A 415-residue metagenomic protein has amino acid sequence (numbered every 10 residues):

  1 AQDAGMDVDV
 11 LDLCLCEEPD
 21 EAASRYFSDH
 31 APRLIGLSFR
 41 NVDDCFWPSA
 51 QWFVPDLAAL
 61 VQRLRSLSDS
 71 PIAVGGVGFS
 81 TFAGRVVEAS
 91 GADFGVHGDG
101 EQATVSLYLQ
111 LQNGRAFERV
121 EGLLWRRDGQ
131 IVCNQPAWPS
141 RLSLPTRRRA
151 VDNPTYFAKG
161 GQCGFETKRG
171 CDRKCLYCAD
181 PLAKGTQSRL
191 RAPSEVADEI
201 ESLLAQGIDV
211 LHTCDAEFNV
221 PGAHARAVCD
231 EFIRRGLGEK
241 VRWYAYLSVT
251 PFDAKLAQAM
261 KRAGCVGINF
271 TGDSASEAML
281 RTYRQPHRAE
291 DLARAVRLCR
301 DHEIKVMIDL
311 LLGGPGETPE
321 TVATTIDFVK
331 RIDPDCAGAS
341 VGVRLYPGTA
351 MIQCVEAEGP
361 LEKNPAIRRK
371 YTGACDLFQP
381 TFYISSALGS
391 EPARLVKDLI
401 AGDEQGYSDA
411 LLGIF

Functional and structural regions predicted by a protein language model:
Q2-Q206, R368: Acidic, low-complexity intrinsically disordered segments
L13-C16, L247-T250, A275-R284, V296-T321 (+2 more regions): Conserved strand-turn element in the central/C-terminal portion of the radical SAM core barrel that lines
R33, D93, D209-L211, V266 (+1 more regions): Short acidic/polar active-site loop segments enriched in Thr and Asp
G36-F39, G100, A257-A275, A337-V343: Non-cysteine beta-strand/loop elements that form the S-adenosyl-L-methionine
R65-S70, R115-A116, I233-K240, H302-I304 (+1 more regions): Short helix-capping segments at alpha-helix termini
T81-S90, L256, G316-K330: Catalytic cores of alpha/beta
L124-R127, E320-F415: C-terminal accessory regions of radical SAM enzymes
P145-D309, A323, D327: Radical SAM [4Fe-4S] cluster-binding motif and immediate context
